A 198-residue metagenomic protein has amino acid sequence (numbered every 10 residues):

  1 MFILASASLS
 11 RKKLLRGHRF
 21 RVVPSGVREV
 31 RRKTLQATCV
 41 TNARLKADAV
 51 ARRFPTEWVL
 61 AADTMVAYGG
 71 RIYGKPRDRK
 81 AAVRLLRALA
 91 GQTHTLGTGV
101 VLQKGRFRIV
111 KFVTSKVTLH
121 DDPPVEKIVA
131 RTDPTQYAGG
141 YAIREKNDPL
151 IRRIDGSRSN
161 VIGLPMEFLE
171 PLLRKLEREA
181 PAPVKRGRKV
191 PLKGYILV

Functional and structural regions predicted by a protein language model:
M1-F20, P24: N-terminal beta1-alpha1 ligand-phosphate binding loop
F2-I3, T34-V198: Anionic-ligand binding patches
L9, V27, F107: Short, glycine/serine-rich, charged loops/turns that create anion-binding and catalytic segments at active sites
P24-R31: Short, acidic/turn-prone active-site loops that include or flank metal/cofactor- and phosphate-binding residues
